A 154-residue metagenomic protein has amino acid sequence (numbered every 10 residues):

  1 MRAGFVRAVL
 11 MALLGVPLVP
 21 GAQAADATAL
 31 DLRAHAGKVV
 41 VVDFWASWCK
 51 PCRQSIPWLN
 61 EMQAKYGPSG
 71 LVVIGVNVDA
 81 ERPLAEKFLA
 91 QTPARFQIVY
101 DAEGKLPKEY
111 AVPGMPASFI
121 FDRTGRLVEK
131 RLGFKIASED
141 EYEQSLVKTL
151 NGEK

Functional and structural regions predicted by a protein language model:
A8-P17: Bacterial N-terminal signal peptides
Q23-V40, Q63-Y66: A short beta-strand-turn-helix
K38, I56-V76, A90-Q91: Conserved helix-turn-beta segment immediately C-terminal to the redox Cys motif in thioredoxin-like folds
K38-V40, F44-W48, G114: Short pre-active-site segment immediately N-terminal to redox-active cysteine/selenocysteine motifs in thiol-based
D43, V73-G75, F119-I120: Hydrophobic beta-strand core positions in alpha/beta domains
F44-E61: Conserved redox-active cysteine motifs that mediate thiol-disulfide chemistry, especially di-cysteine Cys-X(1-2)-Cys
G70-P83, A94-E103: Thiol-based oxidoreductase modules, predominantly thioredoxin-like and allied folds used for disulfide exchange
F88-R95, A102-S145: Thiol/disulfide oxidoreductase modules built on the thioredoxin-like
